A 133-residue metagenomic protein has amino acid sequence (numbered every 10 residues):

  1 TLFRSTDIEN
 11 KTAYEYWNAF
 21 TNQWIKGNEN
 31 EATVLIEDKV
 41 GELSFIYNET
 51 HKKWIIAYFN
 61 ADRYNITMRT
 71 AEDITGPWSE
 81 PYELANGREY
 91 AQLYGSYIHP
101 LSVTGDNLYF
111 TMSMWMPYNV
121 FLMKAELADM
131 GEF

Functional and structural regions predicted by a protein language model:
E9-E31, S79-A85: Beta-propeller fold detector
Y14, I66-A71, V120-K124: Hydrophobic beta-strand positions in blades of beta-propellers and related beta-sheet-rich domains
E31-F45, Y94-V103: Signature of short aromatic-glycine-proline-rich micro-motifs recurring in repeat-based ectodomains
V34-K39, L84-Y90, M112-S113: Surface loop/turn motifs at the tips and blade-to-blade linkers of beta-strand repeat domains
I36-T75: Loop/turn-rich, solvent-exposed surfaces of beta-rich toroidal or solenoidal domains
T75-V103: Conserved blade-ending motifs and adjacent loop-strand segments that build the rim/top face of beta-propeller domains
I98-F133: Blade-level signature of beta-propeller repeat domains, shared across WD40, Kelch, NHL, RCC1 and BNR/Asp-box propellers
